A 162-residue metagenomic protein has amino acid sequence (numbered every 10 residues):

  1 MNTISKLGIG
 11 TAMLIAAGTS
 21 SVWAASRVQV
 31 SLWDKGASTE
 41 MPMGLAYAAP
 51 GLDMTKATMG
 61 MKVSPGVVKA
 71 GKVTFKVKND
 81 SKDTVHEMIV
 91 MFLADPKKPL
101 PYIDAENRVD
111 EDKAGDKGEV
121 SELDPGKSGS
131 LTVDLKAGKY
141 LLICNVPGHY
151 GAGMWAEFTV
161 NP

Functional and structural regions predicted by a protein language model:
M1-I9: Bacterial N-terminal signal peptides that target proteins for export
G8-G18: Bacterial N-terminal signal peptides
T19-A24: Sec/Tat signal peptide C-region and signal peptidase I cleavage site
A25-K72: N-terminal edge beta-strand
S26-R27, V63-F92, G129-I143: Beta-strand cores of secreted/periplasmic/IMS beta-sandwich domains, seen most often in copper-related folds
Q29, D34-G36, K82-D83, G118-P162: Extracellular/periplasmic metallocenter environments
T58-M59, V68, K113-A114, D124-G126 (+1 more regions): Short solvent-exposed loop/turn micro-motifs enriched in small/polar/acidic residues
H86-E122: The feature marks short-to-medium sequence segments in extracytoplasmic or secretory-pathway proteins
